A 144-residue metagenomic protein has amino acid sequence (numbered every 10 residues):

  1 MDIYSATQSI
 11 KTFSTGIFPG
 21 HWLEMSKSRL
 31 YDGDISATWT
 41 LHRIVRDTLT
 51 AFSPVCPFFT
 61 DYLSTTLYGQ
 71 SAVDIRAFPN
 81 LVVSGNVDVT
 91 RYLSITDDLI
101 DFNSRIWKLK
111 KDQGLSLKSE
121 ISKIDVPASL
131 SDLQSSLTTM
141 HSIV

Functional and structural regions predicted by a protein language model:
M1-V144: Feature 926 captures the class I aminoacyl-tRNA synthetase adenylation module centered on the KMSKS loop
